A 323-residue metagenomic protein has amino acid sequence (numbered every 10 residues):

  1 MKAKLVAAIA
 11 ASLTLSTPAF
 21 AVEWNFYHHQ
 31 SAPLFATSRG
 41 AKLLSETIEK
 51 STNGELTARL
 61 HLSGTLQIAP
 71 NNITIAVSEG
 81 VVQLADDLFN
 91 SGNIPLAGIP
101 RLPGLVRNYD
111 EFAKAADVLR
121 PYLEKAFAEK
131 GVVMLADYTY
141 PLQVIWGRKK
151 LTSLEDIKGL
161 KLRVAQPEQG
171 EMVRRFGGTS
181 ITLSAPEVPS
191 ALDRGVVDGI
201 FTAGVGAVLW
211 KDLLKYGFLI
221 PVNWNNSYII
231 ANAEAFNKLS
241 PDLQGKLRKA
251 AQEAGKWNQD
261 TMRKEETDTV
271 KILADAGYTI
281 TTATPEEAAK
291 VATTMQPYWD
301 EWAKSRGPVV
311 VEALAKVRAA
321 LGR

Functional and structural regions predicted by a protein language model:
M1-A7: Bacterial N-terminal signal peptides that target proteins for export
I9, A21-D110, R120-R323: N-terminal secretory/targeting leader peptides
T14-P18: N-terminal signal peptide c-region/cleavage motif recognized by signal peptidases
D117: An acidic, glycine-rich surface segment that forms the CoA-thioester-binding/catalytic face of crotonase-fold enzymes
